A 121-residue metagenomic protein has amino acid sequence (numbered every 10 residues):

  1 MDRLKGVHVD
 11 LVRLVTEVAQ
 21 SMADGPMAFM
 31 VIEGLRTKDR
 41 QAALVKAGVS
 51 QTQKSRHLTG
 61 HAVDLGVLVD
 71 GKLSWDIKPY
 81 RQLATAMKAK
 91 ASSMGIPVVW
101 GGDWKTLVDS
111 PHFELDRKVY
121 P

Functional and structural regions predicted by a protein language model:
M1-M30: Active-site acidic/histidine clusters and adjacent loop/turn architecture that either coordinate catalytic ions
K5, Q51-P121: Catalytic cores and adjacent binding grooves of peptidoglycan-active enzymes
T16-A19, Q41, A84, K88: Short glycine-/small-residue-rich flexible loop motifs, especially phosphate/cofactor-binding loops
P26-I32, V98-G102: A structural signal for short, well-ordered beta-strand segments and their strand-loop junctions that often border
E33-A42, L107: Acidic helix-start/capping segments at beta-turn-to-alpha-helix junctions
A43-S50: Glycine-rich loop at the start of a catalytic domain that most often binds anionic cofactors/ligands
